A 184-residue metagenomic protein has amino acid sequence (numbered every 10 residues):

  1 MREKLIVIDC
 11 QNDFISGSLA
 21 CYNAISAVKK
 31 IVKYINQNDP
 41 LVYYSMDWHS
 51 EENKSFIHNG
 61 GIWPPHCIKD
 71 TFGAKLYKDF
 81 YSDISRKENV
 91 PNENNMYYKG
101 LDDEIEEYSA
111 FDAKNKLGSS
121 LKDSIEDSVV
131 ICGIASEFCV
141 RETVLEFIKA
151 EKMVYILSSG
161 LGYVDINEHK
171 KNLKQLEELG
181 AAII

Functional and structural regions predicted by a protein language model:
M1-Y97, D123, D127, K152-Y155 (+2 more regions): Active-site acidic carboxylates
I31-I35, F138-K149: Histidine-anchored nucleotide/phosphate-binding helix
S50, L101-D103, A135: Active-site-proximal loop/turn and secondary-structure-junction residues that shape catalytic pockets, frequently
S55-F56, E107-A110, E142, N167-E168: Short, well-ordered secondary-structure micro-motifs
F72, L76, S136-T143: Catalytic-loop motifs flanking and including active-site residues across diverse enzymes
V90-S120: Histidine/lysine/aspartate-rich catalytic loop segments that bind and position anionic ligands
E104-I105, L161-D165: Short, small-residue-enriched loops and turns at beta-alpha junctions that line or gate enzyme active sites
S128-C139, I156-L161: Glycine-rich anion-binding loop/nest that anchors nucleotide
